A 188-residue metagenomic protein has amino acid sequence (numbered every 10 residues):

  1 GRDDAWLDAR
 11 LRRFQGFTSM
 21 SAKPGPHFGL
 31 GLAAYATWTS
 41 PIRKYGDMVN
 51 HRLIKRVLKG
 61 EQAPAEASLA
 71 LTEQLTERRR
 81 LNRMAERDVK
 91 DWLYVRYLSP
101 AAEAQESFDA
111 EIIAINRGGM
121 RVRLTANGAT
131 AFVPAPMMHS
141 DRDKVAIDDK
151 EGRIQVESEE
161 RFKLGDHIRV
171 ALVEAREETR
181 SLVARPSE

Functional and structural regions predicted by a protein language model:
G1-E188: Structured C-terminal cores of nucleic-acid metabolism proteins
